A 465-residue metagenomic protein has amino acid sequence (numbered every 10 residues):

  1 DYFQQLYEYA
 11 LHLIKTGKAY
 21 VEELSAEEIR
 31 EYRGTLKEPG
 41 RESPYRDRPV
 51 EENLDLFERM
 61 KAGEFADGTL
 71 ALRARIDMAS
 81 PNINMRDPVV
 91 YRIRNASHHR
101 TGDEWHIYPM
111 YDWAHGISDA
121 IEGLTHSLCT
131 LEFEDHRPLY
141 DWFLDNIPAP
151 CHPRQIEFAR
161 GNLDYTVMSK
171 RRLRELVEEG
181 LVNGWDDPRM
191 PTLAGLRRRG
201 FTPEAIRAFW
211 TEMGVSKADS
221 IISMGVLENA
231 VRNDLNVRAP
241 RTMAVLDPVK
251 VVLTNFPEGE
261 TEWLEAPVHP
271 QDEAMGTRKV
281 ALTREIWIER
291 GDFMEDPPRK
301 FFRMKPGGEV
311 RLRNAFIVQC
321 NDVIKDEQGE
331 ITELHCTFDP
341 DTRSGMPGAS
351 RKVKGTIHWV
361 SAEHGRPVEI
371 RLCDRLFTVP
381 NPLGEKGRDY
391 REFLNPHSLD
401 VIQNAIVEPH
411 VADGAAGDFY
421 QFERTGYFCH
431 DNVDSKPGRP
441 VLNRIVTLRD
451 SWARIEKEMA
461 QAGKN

Functional and structural regions predicted by a protein language model:
D1-E8, K15-E27, F65, T69 (+3 more regions): Basic, alpha-helical terminal appendages of large translation-related enzymes
Y2, R46, G63, D103 (+7 more regions): Generic alpha-helical structural element
H12-R172, P240, V245-V249, L253-D341: Active-site cores that bind ATP or allylic diphosphates and position pyrophosphate for catalysis
T101-D103, M190-L193, G414: Short hydrophobic "helix-edge" motifs at membrane interfaces and signal-peptide entry regions
C151-A230: Long, charged, mostly alpha-helical binding arms that flank functional sites
